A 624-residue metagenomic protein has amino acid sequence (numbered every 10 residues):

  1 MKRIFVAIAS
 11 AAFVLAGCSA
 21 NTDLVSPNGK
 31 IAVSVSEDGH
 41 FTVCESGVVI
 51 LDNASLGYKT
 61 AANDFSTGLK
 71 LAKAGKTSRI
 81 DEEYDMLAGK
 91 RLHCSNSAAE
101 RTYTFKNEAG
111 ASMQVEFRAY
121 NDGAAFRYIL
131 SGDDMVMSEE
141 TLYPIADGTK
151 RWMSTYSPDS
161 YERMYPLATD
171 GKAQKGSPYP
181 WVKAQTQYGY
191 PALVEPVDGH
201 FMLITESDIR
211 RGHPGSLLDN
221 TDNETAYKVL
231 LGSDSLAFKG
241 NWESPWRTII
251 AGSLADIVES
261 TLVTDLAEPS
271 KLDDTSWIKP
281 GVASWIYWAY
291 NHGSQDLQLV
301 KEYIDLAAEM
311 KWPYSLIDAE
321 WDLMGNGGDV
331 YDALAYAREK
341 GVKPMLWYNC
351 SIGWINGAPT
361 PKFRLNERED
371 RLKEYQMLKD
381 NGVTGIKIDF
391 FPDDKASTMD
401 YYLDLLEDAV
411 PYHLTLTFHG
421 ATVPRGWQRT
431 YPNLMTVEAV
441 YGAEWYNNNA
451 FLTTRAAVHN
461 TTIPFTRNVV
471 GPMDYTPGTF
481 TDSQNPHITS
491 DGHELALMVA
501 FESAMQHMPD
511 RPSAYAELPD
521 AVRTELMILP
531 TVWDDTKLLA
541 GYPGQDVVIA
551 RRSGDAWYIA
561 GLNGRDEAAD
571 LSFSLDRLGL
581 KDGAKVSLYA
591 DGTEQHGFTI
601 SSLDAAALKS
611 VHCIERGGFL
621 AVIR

Functional and structural regions predicted by a protein language model:
A16-G17: C-terminal motif of bacterial Sec signal peptides marking the signal peptidase cleavage site
A20-V263, Q595-G597: N-terminal accessory beta-strand-rich subdomains and adjacent acidic, glycine-rich linkers that precede catalytic cores
K90-S95, L526-I549: Edge strands and adjacent loops of beta-rich recognition modules
K239-Y314: An acidic-aromatic substrate-binding cleft motif
D318-S490: Aromatic- and carboxylate-enriched substrate-binding clefts and catalytic-loop regions of carbohydrate-active enzymes
G492-L538: Catalytic cores of secreted or luminal carbohydrate-active enzymes
Y542-L580, F619-V622: Carbohydrate-binding surface patches
S601-R624: C-terminal beta-strand-rich structural cap/linker in extracellular carbohydrate-active enzymes
